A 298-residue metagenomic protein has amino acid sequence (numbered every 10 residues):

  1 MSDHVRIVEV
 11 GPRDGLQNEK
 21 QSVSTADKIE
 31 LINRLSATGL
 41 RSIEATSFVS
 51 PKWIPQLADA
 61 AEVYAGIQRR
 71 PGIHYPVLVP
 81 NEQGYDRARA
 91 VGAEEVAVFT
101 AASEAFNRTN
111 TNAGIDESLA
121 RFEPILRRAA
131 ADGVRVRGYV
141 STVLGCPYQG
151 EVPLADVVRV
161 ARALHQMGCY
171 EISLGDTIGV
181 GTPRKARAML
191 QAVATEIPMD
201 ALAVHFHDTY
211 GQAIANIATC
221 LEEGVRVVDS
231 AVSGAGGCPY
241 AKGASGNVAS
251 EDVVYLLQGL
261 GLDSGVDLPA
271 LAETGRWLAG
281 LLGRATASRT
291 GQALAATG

Functional and structural regions predicted by a protein language model:
M1-G298: Catalytic cores and adjacent flexible loops of soluble metabolic enzymes that perform enolate/carbanion chemistry on
